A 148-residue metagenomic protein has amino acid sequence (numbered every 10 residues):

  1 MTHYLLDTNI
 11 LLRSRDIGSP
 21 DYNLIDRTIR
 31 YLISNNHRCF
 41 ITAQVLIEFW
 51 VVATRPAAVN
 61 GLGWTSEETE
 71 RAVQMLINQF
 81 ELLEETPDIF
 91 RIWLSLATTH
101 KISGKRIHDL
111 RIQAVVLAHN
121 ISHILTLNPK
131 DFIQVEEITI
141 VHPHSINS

Functional and structural regions predicted by a protein language model:
M1-I41, A58-E68, N147: Short, well-structured N-terminal submotif of metal-dependent ribonuclease cores
H3, L110-S148: Acidic, PIN/NYN-like endoribonuclease modules and their adjacent C-terminal/linker elements
N9-I10, Q44, D88, K130: Alpha-helix/helix-capping structural signal
N35-N36, Q79, V135: Structured helix-beta-strand junction loops
F40-A43, T126: Short beta-strand segments at enzyme active-site cores
A53-E81: Helix-adjacent hinge/juxtasegments
E81-L127: Active-site neighborhoods of divalent-metal-dependent phosphate/nucleic-acid chemistry enzymes
